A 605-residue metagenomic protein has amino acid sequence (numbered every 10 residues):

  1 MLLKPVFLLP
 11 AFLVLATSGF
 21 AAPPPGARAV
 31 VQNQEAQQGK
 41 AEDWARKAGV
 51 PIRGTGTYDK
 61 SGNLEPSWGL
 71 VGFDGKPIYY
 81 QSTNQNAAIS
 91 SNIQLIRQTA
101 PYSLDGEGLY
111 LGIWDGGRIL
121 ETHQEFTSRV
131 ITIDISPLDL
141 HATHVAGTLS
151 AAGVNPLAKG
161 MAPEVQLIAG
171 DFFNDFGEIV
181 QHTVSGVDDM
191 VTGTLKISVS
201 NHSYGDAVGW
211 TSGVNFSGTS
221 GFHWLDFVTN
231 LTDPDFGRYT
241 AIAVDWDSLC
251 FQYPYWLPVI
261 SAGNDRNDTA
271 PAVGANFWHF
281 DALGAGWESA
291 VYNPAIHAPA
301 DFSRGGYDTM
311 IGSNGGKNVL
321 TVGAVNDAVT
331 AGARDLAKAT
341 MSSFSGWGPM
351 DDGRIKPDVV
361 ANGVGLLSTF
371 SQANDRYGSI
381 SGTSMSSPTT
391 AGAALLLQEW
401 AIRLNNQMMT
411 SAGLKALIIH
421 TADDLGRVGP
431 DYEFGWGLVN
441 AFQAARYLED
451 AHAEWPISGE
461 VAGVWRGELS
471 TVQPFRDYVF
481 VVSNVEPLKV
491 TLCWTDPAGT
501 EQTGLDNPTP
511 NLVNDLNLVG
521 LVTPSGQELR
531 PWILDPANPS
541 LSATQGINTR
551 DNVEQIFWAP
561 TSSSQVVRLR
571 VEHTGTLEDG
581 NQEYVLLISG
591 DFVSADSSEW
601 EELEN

Functional and structural regions predicted by a protein language model:
V6-A16: Bacterial N-terminal signal peptides
G19-A29, V593-N605: Boundary/junction segments of secreted and surface-exposed precursor proteins
A22-P24, A45, Y80-T183, V191-S220 (+10 more regions): Subtilisin-like serine protease catalytic core
P24-R28, Q32-I113, I131-L138, G186-D189 (+3 more regions): N-terminal domain-start motif of subtilase-like serine proteases
G170-F172, V360-V428: Hydrolase catalytic cores
V199-V364, S368, I419-A422, L488-A498: Catalytic-core segments of hydrolase enzymes
G378, N514-L587: Noncatalytic accessory or regulatory domains flanking protease catalytic cores in secreted, cell-surface, and selected
G437-N514, V585-W600: Secreted peptidase-domain scaffold signal
